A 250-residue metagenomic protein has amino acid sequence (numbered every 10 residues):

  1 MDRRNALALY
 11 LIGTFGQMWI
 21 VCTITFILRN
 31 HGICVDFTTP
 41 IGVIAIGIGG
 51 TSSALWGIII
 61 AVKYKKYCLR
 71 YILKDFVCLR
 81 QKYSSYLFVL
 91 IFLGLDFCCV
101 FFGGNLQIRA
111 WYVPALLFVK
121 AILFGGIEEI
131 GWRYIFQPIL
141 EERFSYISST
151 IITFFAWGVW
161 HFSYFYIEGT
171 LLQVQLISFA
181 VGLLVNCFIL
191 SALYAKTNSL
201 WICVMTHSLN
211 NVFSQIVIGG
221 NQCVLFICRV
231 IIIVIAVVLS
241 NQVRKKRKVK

Functional and structural regions predicted by a protein language model:
D2-F15, T38-G49, Y64-F97, W111 (+1 more regions): Interfacial transmembrane-helix boundary/kink motif in multi-pass membrane proteins
L9-V62, W111, A115-L116, L225-V234: Alpha-helical transmembrane segments in multi-pass membrane proteins
Q17-T25, G49-G57, F92-D96, T153 (+5 more regions): Alpha-helical transmembrane segments of multipass membrane proteins
C22, Q175-I232: Functionally important transmembrane alpha-helices
I24-I33, C98-Q107, F162-G169, V212-V217: Juxtamembrane "helix-exit" motif on the non-cytosolic side of transmembrane helices
V62-C68, L239-K250: Membrane-interface capping segments at transmembrane-helix boundaries
L106-F118, I167-V181: Juxtamembrane helix-entry segments on the extracytoplasmic side of multipass membrane proteins
I127-F154, A195-S199: Membrane-interface helix/loop boundary segments of multi-pass membrane proteins
